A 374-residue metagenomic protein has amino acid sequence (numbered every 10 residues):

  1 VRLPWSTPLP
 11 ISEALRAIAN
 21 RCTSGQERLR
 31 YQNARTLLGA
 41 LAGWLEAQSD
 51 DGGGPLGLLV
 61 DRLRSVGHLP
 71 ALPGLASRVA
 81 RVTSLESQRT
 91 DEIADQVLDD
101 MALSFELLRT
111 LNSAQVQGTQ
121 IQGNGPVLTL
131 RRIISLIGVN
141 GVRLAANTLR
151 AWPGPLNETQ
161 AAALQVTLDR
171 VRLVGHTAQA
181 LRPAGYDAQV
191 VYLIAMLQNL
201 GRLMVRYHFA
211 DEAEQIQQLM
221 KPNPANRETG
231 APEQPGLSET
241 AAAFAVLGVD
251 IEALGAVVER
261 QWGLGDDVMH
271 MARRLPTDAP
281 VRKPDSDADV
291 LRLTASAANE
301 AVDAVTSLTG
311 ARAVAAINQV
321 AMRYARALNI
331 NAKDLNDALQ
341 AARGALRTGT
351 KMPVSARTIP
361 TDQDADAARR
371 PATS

Functional and structural regions predicted by a protein language model:
V1-L45: C-terminal lobe helix-coil module of Hanks-type protein kinase domains
Y31-Q217, S238-V268, A272-R312: Conserved alpha-helical "signature site" that marks functionally important helical segments or helix/loop junctions
Q218-P235: GAF sensory/regulatory domain recognition with acknowledged cross-activation on helical regulatory dimers
A253-R274, P284-T373: Divalent metal-dependent phosphate-bond-processing catalytic cores, especially two-metal-ion Mg2+/Mn2+ enzymes that act
